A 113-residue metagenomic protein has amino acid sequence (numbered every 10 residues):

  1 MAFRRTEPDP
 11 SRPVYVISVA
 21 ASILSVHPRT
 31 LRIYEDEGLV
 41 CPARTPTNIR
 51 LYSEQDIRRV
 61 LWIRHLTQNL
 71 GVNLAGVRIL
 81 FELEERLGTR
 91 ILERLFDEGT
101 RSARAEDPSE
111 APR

Functional and structural regions predicted by a protein language model:
M1-S22, D36, C41-P42, P46-T47 (+1 more regions): Arg/Lys-rich, alpha-helical DNA-contact motif
H27-R29: Short coil turns linking two alpha-helices in DNA-binding domains
